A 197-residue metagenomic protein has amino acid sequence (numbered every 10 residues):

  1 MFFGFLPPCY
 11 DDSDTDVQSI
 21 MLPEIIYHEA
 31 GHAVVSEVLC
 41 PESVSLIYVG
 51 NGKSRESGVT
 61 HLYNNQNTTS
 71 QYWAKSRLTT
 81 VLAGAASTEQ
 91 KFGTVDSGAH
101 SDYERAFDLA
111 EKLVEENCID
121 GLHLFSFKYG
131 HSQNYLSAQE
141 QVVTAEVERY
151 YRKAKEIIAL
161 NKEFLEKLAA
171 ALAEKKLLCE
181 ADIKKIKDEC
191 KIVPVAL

Functional and structural regions predicted by a protein language model:
M1-F2: Conserved AAA+ ATPase small/helical "lid" subdomain
P7-Y27, A33-L197: Soluble catalytic regions of large protease machineries
